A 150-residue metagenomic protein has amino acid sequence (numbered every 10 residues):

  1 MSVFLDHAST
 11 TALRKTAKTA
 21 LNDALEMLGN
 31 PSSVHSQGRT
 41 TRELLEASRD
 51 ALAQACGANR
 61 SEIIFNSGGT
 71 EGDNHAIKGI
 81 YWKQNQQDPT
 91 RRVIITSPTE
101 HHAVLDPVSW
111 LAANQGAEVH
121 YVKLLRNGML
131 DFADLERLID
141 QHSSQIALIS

Functional and structural regions predicted by a protein language model:
M1-S150: Pyridoxal 5′-phosphate
